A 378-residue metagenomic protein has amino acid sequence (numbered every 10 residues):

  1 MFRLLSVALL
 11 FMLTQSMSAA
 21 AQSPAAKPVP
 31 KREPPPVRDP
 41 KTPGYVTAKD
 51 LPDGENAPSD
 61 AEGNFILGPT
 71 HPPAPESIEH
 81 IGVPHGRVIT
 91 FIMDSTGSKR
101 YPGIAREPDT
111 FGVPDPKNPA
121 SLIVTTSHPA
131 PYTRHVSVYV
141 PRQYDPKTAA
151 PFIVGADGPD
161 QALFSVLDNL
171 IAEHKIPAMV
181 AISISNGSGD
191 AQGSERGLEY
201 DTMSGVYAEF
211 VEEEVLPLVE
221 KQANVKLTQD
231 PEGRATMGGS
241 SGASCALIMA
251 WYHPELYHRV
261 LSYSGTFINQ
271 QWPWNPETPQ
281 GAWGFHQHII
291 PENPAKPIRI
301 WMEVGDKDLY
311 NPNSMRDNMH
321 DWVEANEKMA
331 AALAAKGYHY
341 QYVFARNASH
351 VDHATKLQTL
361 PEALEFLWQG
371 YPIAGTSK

Functional and structural regions predicted by a protein language model:
M1-L4: Positively charged n-region of N-terminal signal peptides that target proteins for export
S6-S16: Bacterial N-terminal signal peptides
S6-V7, P28, Y45: Detector for intrinsically disordered, low-structure N-terminal pre-sequences
S18-A21: Boundary at the C-terminal end of the N-terminal hydrophobic targeting segment
A26-P35: A short, flexible low-complexity segment enriched in Lys/Arg and Gly/Pro that occurs in N-terminal basic tails
P34-D39, P43-Y45, D50-K378: Non-catalytic cap/lid and distal C-terminal segments of serine-dependent acyl enzymes
